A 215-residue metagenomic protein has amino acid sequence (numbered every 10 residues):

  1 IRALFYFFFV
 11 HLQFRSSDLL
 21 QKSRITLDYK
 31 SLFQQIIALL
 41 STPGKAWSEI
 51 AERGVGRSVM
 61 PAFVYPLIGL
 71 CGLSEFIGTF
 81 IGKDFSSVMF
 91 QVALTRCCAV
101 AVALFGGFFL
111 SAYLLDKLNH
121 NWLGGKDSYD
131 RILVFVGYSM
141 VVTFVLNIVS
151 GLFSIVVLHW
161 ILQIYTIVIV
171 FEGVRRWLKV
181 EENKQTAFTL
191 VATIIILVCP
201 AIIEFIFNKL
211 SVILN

Functional and structural regions predicted by a protein language model:
R2-Q13: Hydrophobic alpha-helical signal peptides and transmembrane signal-/tail-anchor segments that drive secretory-pathway
L4-Y6, I36, V59, T193: Residue-level detector of alpha-helical transmembrane segments in integral membrane proteins
R24-D127: Selected alpha-helical membrane-embedding segments in polytopic membrane proteins
C71, E75-T79, L146-S150, P200 (+1 more regions): Structural signal for membrane-spanning alpha-helices in multi-pass inner-membrane proteins, emphasizing helix cores
L115-A201: Hydrophobic alpha-helical transmembrane segments and adjacent short intramembrane/lumenal linkers of inner/organellar
A201-N215: Juxtamembrane boundary at the C-terminal end of a transmembrane helix
